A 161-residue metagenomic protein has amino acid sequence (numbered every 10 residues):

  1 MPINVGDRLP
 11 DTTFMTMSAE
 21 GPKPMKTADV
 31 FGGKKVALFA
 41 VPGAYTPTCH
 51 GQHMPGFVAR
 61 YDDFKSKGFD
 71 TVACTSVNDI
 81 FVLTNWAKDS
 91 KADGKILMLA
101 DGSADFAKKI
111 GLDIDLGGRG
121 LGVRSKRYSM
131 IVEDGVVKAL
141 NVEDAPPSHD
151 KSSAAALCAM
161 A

Functional and structural regions predicted by a protein language model:
M1-A161: Chalcogenol-based redox active-site neighborhoods
